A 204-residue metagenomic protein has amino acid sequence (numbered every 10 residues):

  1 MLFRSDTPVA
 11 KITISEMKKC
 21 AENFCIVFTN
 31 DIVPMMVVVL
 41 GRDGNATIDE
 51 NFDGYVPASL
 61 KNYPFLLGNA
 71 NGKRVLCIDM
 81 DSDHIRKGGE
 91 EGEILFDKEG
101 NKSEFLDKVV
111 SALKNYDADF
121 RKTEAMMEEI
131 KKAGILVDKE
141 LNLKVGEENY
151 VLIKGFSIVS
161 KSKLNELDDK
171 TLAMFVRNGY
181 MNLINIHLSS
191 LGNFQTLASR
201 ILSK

Functional and structural regions predicted by a protein language model:
D6-K11: Short Pro/Gly-enriched beta-strand edge/turn motifs at strand-loop
M17-C20, P57-S59: A short catalytic or substrate-binding loop motif that flags glycine-/basic-rich loops and adjacent residues that bind
C25-V27: Short beta-strand scaffold segments in enzyme catalytic cores
T29, P34-L95: Aromatic- and glycine-enriched beta-alpha-beta binding-site module
A70-K204: A contiguous, surface-oriented mixed alpha/beta subdomain in the mid-to-C-terminal portion of proteins that forms
